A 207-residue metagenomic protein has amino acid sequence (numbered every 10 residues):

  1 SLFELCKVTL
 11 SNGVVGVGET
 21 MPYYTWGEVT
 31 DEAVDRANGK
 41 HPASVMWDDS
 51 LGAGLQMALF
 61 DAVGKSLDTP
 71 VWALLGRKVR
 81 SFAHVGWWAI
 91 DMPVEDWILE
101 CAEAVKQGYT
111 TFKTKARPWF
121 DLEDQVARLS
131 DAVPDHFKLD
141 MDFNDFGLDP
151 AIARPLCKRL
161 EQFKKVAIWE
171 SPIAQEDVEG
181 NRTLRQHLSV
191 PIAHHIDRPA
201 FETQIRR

Functional and structural regions predicted by a protein language model:
S1-K7: Short, Gly/Pro- and small/polar-rich lid/capping loops
K7-T69: Metal- or metallocofactor-binding catalytic centers and their adjacent structured scaffolds across diverse enzyme
G16-G18, A83-A89, T110-T114, F137-F143 (+2 more regions): Hydrophobic faces of well-ordered beta-strands that scaffold small-molecule active sites in alpha/beta enzyme cores
L67-D91, P134: N-terminal small/glycine-rich loop or linker at the start of catalytic domains across soluble metabolic enzymes
T69-L75, V94-A102, A127: Short, charged beta->alpha transition segments
R80-K113, F120: Active-site-proximal, glycine-rich beta->alpha crossover segments in alpha/beta enzymes that shape flexible
F120-R207: Catalytic core of soluble alpha/beta enzymes
